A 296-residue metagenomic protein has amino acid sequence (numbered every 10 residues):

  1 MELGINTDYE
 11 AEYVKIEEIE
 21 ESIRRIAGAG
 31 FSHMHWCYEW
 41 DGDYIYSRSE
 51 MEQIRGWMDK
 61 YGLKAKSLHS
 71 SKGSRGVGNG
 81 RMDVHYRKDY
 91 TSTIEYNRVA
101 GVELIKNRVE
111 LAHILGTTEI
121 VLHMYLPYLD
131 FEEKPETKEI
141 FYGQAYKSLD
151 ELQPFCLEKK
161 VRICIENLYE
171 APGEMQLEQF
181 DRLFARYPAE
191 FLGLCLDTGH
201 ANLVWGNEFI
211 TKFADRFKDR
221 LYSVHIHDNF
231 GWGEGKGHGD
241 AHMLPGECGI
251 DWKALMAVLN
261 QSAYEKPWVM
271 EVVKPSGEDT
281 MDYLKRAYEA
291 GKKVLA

Functional and structural regions predicted by a protein language model:
M1-T7, A11, I16-G30, D59 (+1 more regions): Histidine-acidic metal/acid-base catalytic patches
Y9-A11, Y38-W40, S71-S74, M124-Y128 (+4 more regions): Active-site-proximal loop/turn and secondary-structure-junction residues that shape catalytic pockets, frequently
K15, S47-E50, I94-G101, K134-F141 (+5 more regions): Residue-level preference for long, well-ordered alpha-helices that form the structural scaffold of enzyme catalytic
E17, K60, V77-G193: Active-site acidic/histidine proton-transfer and metal-coordination neighborhood in alpha/beta enzyme cores
S32-H33, K64, T118, R162 (+1 more regions): Residue-level detector of anion-binding/catalytic polar loops
H35, S67, V121, C164 (+3 more regions): Conserved beta-strand positions in the central sheet of alpha/beta enzyme cores
H35-M58, M124-D130: Glycine-rich, proline-tolerant flexible connector loops at the mouths of alpha/beta enzymes
W57, A65-S74: Conserved alpha-helical segments that form or flank metal/cofactor-binding pockets of metalloenzymes
